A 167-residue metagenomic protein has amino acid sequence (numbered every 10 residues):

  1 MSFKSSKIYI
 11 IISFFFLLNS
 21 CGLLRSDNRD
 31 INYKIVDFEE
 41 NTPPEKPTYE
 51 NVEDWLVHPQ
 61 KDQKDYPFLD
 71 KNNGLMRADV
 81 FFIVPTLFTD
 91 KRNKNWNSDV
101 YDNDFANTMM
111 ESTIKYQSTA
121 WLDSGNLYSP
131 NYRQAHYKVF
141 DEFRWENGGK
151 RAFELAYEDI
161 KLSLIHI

Functional and structural regions predicted by a protein language model:
S2-Y9: Bacterial N-terminal signal peptides that target proteins for export
I10-N19: Bacterial N-terminal signal peptides
C21-M110, I114, T119-A120: Flexible, membrane-associating and regulatory peripheral segments of lipid-active enzymes
T89-N93, H136-D141: Short acidic/His/Gly/Ser-rich catalytic and metal-binding motifs that mark active-site loops of diverse hydrolases
G125-R133: Conserved alpha/beta-hydrolase
K138-E154: Charged, often glycine-rich, active-site loop that binds/positions anionic groups
L155-D159: Chitinase-like catalytic core of GlcNAc-active glycosidases
I165-I167: Conserved small/polar residues in nucleotide/adenosyl-binding loops
